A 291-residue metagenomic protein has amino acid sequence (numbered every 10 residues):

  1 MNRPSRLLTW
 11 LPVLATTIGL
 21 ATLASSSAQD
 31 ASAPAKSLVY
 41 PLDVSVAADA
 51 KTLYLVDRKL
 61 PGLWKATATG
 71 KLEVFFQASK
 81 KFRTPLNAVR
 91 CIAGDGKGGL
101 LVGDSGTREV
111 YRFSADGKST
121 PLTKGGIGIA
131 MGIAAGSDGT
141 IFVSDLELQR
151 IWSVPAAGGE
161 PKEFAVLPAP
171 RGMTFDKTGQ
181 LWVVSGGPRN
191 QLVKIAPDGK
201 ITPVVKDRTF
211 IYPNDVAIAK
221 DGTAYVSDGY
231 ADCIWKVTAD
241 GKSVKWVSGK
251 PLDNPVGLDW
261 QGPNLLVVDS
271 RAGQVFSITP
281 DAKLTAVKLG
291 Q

Functional and structural regions predicted by a protein language model:
W10-T22: Bacterial N-terminal signal peptides
Q29-A35, L72-R83, K118-K124, G159-A165 (+3 more regions): A short beta-strand motif characteristic of beta-propeller blades
A35-K51, K81-K97, G125-T140, L146 (+7 more regions): Beta-rich, blade/repeat-based domains predominating in secreted/periplasmic proteins but also intracellular
K51-T52, K65, K71, G99 (+8 more regions): Generic structural signal for coil-to-beta-strand starts
L55, V102-G103, V143-S144, V183-V184 (+2 more regions): Conserved beta-strand element within WD40/beta-propeller blades
R58, S105, L146, G186-G187 (+3 more regions): Short loop/turn segments immediately following the C-termini of beta-strands
G62-W64, E109-R112, R150-S153, Q191-V193 (+2 more regions): A short loop-to-beta-strand structural motif that recurs across blades of beta-propeller domains
A66-K71, F113-K118, V154-G159, I195-K200 (+2 more regions): Short loop/turn segments that connect beta-strands within beta-propeller blades
